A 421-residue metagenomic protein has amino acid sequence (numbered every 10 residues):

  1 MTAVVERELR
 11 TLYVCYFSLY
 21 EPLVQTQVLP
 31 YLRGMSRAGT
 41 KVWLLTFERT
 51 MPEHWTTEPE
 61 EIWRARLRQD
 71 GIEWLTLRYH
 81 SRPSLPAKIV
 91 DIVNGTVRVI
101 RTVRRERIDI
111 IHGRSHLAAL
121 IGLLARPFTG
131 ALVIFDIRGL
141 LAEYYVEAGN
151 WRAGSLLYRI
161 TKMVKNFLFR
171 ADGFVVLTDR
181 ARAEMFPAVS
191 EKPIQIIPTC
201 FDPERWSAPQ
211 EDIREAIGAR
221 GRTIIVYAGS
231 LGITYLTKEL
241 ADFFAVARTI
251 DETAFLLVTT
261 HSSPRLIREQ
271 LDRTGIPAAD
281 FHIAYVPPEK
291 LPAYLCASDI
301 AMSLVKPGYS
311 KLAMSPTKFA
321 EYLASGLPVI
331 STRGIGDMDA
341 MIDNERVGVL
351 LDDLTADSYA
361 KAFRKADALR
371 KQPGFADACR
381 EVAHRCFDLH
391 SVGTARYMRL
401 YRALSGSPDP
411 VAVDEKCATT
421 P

Functional and structural regions predicted by a protein language model:
M1-W63, D242-D251, D414-P421: N-terminal subdomain of nucleotide-sugar transferases
P22, Y235-K238, A284-Y294, A301-A320 (+1 more regions): Nucleotide-sugar-dependent
D91-N94, T129-I134, A142-F167, P203 (+1 more regions): Nucleotide-sugar donor phosphate/pyrophosphate-binding loop at the beta->alpha transition of glycosyltransferases
V97-R104, L120, L124-F128, L141-A142 (+2 more regions): Membrane-proximal helix-turn-helix segments that form the acceptor-binding/catalytic region of lipid-linked
R180, C200: Carbohydrate-associated surface elements
T260, R265-A293, I300: Nucleotide-activated donor-binding/catalytic signature segment of Leloir-type glycosyltransferases, i.e., the conserved
D339-K365: Change "using UDP/GDP/dTDP sugars" to "using nucleotide sugars
D353-T355, R370-R402: A charged, aromatic-enriched C-terminal amphipathic alpha-helix characteristic of glycosyltransferases across folds
